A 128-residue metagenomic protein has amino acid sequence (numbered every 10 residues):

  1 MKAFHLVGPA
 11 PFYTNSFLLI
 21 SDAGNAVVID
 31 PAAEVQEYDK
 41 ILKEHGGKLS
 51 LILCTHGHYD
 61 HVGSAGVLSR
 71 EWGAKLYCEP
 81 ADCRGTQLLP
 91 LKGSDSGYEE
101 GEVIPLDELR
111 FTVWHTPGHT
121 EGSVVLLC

Functional and structural regions predicted by a protein language model:
M1-H45, V124-C128: Conserved beta-strand hairpin/beta-sheet module of binuclear metal-dependent hydrolase folds, prominently
V7-P9, D95, H115-P117: Short Gly/Pro-enriched turn/cap motifs at secondary-structure boundaries
P11-Y13, A33-R110: Active-site HxH/HxHxD metal-binding segment of metal-dependent hydrolases
L18, V103-C128: Core dinuclear metal-dependent hydrolase active-site scaffold
D22, C54-H58, H115-T120: Short, mixed-charge, low-aromatic patches
A26-I29, L51-C54, V113-H115: Short catalytic-loop micro-motif centered on adjacent basic/acidic residues
I29, C78, G118: Active-site flanking residues adjacent to catalytic metal/cofactor-binding acidic residues
